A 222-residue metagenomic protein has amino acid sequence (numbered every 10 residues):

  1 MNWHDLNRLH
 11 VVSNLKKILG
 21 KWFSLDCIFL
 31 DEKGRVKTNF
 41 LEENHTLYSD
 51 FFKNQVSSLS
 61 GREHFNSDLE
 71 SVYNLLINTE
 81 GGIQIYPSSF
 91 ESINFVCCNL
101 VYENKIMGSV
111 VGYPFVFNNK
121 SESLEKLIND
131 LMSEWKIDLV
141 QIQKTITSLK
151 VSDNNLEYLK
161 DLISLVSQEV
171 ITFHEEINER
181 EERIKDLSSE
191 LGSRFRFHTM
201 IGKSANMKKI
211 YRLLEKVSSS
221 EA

Functional and structural regions predicted by a protein language model:
M1-F23, T79, G108-K185: Juxtadomain coupling helices with adjacent low-complexity linkers
W3-R8, V12-S92: Structured interaction and signal-relay segments at domain junctions
R35, N104-K105: Residue-level signal for well-ordered, solvent-exposed loop/turn and beta-edge residues enriched in charged/polar side
I83-Q84, S89-L100, I106-F117, E125-L127: A short beta-strand signature within small-molecule sensing/ligand-binding domains used in signal transduction
L191-A222: AAA+ ATPase active-site-proximal loops
